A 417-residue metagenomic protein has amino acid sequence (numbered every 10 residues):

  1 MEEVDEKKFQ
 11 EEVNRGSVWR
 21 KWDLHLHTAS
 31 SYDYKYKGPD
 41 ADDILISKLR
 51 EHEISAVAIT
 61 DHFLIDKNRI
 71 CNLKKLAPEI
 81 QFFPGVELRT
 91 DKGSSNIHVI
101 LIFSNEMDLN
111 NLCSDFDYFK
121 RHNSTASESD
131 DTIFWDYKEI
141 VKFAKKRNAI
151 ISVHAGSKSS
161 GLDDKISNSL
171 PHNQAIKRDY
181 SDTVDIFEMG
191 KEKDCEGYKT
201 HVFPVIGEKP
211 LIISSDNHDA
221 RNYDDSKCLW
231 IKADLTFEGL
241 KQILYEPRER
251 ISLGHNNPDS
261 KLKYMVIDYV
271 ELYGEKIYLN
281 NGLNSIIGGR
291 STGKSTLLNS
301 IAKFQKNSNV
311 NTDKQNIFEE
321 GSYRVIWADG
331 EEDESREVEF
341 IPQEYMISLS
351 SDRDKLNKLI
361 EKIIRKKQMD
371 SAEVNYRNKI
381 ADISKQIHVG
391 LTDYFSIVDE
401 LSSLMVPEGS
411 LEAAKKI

Functional and structural regions predicted by a protein language model:
M1-K48, H52-E53, D66-P84, L88-N110 (+1 more regions): Charged catalytic cores and adjacent phosphate/nucleic-acid-binding surfaces used for phosphate/nucleic-acid chemistry
S47-F63, I150-S152: Divalent metal-dependent hydrolysis catalytic cores, especially in the metallo-beta-lactamase
A58, N280-N311: Phosphate-binding glycine-rich loops of NTP-binding sites
I97, I102-A144: Binuclear metal-dependent hydrolase catalytic cores centered on His/Asp/Glu-rich metal-binding motifs
E128-L170: Hydrophobic, aromatic-enriched interface-forming segments
Q305-E334: Flexible phosphate/Mg2+-sensing switch loops adjacent to catalytic phosphate-binding sites
P342-Y345: A short hydrophobic beta-strand->loop->alpha-helix junction that borders the nucleotide-binding pocket of P-loop NTPases
I360-I417: Extended, charged coiled-coil helical stalks used as long, distance-spanning scaffolds in large assemblies
